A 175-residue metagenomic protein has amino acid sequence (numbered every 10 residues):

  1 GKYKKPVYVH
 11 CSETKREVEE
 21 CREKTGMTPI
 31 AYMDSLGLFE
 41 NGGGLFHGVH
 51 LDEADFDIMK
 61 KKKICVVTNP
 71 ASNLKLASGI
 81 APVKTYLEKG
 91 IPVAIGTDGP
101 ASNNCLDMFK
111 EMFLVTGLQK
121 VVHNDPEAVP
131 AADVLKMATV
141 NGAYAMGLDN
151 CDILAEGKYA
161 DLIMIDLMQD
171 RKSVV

Functional and structural regions predicted by a protein language model:
G1-C65, A77-V93: Histidine/acidic residue-rich metal-binding segments in metalloenzymes
C11, P70, D166-M168: Nucleotide-sugar donor-binding loop of glycosyltransferases
E13, P70-L74, G99-A101: Short, acidic/turn-prone active-site loops that include or flank metal/cofactor- and phosphate-binding residues
S35-G42, K84-M168: His/Asp/Glu-enriched, well-ordered alpha-helical/loop segment that forms or immediately abuts the divalent-metal
F46, N73-L74, P130: Residue-level marker of alpha-helix boundaries and capping positions
G48-D52, S72, L148-D149: Short beta->alpha connector loops
K75-I80, N104-L106: Short, charged, surface-exposed secondary-structure boundary motifs
K172-V174: Conserved small/polar residues in nucleotide/adenosyl-binding loops
